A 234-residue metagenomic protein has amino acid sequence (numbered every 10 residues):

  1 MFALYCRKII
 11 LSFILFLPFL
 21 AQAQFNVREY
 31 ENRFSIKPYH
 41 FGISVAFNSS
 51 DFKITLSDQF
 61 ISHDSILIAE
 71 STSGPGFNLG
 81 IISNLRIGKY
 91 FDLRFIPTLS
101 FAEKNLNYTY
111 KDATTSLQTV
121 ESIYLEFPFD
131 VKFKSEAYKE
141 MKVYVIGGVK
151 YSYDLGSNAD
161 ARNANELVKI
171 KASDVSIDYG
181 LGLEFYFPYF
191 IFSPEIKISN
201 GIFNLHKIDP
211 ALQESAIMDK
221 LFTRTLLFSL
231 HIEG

Functional and structural regions predicted by a protein language model:
M1-R28, I232-G234: Bacterial Sec-dependent N-terminal signal peptides
Q22-P75, E233: Short glycine/proline- and aromatic-enriched beta-strand/turn motifs that initiate or cap beta-hairpins
F25-N32, I87-K89, V131-A137, Y153 (+3 more regions): Outer-membrane beta-barrel proteins
R28, A172-D174, G182-G234: Predominantly the C-terminal beta-signal and adjacent terminal strand-loop region of outer-membrane beta-barrel
S35-Y39, F47-K53, I82-S157, S229: Gram-negative (and chloroplast) outer-membrane scaffold detector with strong preference for beta-barrel transmembrane
K37-F41, S73-F77, E121-F127, M141 (+2 more regions): Residues that define the transmembrane beta-barrel architecture of outer-membrane proteins
T55-S71, E103-S122, L155-K171, L205-D219: Flexible, solvent-exposed loop segments that connect beta-strands
S71, P75-F77, I82-I87: Intrinsically disordered, glycine/charged-rich N-terminal periplasmic/extracytoplasmic linker segments that lie
